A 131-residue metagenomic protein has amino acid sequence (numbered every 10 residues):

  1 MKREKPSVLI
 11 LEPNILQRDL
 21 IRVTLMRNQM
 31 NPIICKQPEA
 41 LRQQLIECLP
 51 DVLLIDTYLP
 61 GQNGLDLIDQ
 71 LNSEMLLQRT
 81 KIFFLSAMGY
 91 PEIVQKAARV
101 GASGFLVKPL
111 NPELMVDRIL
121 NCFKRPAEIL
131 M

Functional and structural regions predicted by a protein language model:
M1-I15, E113-M131: Non-catalytic signal-transmission and effector/linker regions of two-component phosphorelay proteins
I15-I33: Two-component/phosphorelay signaling modules centered on CheY-like receiver
Q29-Q37, Q44, L106: Short hydrophobic/Thr-rich beta-strand motif most characteristic of the beta2 strand and flanking loop of CheY-like
Q37, N63-D66: Acidic catalytic/metal-coordinating carboxylates
C48-I55, L59: Active-site beta3 strand of CheY-like receiver
P60, Y90, P109: The feature encodes the CheY-like receiver
D66, G89-G104, L114-D117: Alpha4 helix (beta4-alpha4-beta5 surface) of REC/receiver domains from two-component response regulators
